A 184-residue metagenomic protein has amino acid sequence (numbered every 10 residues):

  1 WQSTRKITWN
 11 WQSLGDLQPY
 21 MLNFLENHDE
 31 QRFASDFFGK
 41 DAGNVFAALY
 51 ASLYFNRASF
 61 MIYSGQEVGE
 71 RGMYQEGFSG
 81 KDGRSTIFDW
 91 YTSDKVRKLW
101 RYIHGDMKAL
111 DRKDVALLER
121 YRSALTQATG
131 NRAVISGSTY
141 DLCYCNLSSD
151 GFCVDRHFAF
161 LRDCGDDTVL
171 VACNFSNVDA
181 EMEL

Functional and structural regions predicted by a protein language model:
W1, E183-L184: Helix N-cap / beta->alpha transition motif
W1-S13: Core domains of carbohydrate- and sulfate-ester-processing enzymes
K6, G15-N27, R32-E183: Loop/helix patches that line or flank the sugar-binding groove of alpha-linked glycan CAZymes
